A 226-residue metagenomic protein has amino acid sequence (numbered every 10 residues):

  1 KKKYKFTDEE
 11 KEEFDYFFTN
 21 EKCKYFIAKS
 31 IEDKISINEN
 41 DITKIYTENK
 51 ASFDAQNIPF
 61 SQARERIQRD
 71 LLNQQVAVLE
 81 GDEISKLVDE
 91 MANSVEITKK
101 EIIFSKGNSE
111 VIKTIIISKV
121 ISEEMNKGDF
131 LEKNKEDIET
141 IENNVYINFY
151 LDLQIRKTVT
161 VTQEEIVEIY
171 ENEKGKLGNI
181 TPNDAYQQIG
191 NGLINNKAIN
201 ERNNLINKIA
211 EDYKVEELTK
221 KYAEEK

Functional and structural regions predicted by a protein language model:
K1-K226: Peptidyl-prolyl cis-trans isomerase
